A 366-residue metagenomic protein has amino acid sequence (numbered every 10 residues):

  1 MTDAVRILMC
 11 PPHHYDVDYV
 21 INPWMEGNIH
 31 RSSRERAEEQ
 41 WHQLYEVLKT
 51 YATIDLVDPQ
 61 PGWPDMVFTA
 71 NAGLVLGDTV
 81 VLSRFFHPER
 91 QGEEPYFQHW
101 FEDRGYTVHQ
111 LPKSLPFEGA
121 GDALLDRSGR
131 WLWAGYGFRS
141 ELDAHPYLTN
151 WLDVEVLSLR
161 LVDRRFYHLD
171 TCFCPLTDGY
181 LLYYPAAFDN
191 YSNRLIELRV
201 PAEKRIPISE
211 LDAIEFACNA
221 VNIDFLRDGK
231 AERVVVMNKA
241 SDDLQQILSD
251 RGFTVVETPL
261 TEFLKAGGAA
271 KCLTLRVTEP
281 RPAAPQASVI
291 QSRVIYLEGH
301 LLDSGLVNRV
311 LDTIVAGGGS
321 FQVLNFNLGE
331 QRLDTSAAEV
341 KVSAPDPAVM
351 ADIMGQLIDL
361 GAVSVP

Functional and structural regions predicted by a protein language model:
M1-P285: The feature marks the mature, well-folded catalytic cores of soluble enzymes
S288-P366: A conserved regulatory-domain signal marking ACT and ACT-like small-molecule sensing domains and adjacent regulatory
